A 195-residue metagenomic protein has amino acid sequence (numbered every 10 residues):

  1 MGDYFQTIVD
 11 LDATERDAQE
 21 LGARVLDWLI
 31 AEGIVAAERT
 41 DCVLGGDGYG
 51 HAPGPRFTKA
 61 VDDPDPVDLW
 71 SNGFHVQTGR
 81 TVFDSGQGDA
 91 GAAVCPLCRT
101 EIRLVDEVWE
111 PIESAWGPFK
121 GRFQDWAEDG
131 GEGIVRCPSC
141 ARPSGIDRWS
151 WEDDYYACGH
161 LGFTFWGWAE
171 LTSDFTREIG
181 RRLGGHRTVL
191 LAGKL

Functional and structural regions predicted by a protein language model:
M1-A93: N-terminal alpha-helical interaction blocks
L21-L29, C98-E101, D174-R181: Amphipathic alpha-helical segments
A90-A92, I134-C137: Residues immediately within or flanking Cys/His clusters that coordinate Zn2+ in small zinc-binding modules
C95-C98, C137-C140: Short cysteine-rich clusters marking metal-coordination/redox-active sites
E101, R142-P143: Cys/His-rich metal-chelating microdomains
R103-V105, I146-D147: Short, non-ligating residues that shape and space the ligands of small metal-coordination modules and catalytic
P111, G117-I134, E152-D153: Short linker/helix segments within small regulatory modules
D147-L195: Long, contiguous alpha-helical scaffold regions
